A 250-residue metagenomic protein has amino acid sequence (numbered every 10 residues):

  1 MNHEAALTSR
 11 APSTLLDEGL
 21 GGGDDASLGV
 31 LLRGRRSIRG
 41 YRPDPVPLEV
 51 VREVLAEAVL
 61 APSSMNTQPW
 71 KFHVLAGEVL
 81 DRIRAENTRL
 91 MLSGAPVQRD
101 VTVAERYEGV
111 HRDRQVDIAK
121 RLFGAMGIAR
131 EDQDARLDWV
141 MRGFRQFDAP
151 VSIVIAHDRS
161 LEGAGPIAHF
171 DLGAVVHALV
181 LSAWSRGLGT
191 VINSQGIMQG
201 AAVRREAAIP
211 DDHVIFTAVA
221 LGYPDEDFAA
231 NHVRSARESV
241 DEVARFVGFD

Functional and structural regions predicted by a protein language model:
M1-D250: Acidic, surface-exposed loops and disordered segments
